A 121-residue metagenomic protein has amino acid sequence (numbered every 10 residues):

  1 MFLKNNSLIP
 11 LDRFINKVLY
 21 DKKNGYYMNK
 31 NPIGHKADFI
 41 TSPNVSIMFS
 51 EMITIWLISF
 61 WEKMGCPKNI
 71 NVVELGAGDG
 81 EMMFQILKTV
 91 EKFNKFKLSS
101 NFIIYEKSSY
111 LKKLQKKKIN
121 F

Functional and structural regions predicted by a protein language model:
M1-L75, D79-F121: Rossmann-like AdoMet
